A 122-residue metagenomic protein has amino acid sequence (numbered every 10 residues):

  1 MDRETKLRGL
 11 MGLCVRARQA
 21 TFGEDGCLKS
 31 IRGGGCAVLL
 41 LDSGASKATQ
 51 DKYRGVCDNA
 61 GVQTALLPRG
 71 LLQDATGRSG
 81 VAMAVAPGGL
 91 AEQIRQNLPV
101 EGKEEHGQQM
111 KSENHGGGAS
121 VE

Functional and structural regions predicted by a protein language model:
M1-T5, G9-L10, V15, E92 (+2 more regions): Catalytic cores of RNA-modifying enzymes
R3-L41: N-terminal first-folded block
A17-F22, S46, G77, G88-L90: Hydrophobic alpha-helical segments that drive targeting, anchoring, or assembly
D25, G44-A45, R69-L71, G88: Short, ordered loop/turn segments at secondary-structure junctions
R32-R54, N59-Q63: N-terminal positively charged helical leader segments and presequences
R54-G80: Mid-chain, well-packed structural core segment of small domains
L71-K111, S120: C-terminal structural segments of small proteins and small subunits
